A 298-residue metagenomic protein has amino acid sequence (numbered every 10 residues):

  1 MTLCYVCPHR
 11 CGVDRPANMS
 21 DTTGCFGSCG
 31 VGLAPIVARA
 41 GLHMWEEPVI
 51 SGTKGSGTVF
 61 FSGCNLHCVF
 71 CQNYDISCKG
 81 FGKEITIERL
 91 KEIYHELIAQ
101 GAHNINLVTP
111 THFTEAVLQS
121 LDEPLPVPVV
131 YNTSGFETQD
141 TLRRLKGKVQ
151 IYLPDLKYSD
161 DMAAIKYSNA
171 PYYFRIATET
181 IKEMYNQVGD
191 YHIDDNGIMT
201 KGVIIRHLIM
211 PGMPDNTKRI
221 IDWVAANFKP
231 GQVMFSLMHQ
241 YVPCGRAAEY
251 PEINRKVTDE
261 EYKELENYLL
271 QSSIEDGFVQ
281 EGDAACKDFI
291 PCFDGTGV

Functional and structural regions predicted by a protein language model:
M1-N65, V69, N73-C78, C292-T296: N-terminal [4Fe-4S]-dependent radical SAM core
M1-T23, D190-V298: Auxiliary Fe-S-binding modules of radical SAM enzymes
S62, H67-Q100, N106: Glycine-rich active-site/cofactor-binding loop and its immediate structural neighborhood
F81, M162, K287: Glycine/Thr-rich phosphate-binding loops of Rossmann-like dinucleotide-binding domains
K83, I87, A170, F174 (+1 more regions): Flexible, glycine- and charge-enriched loops at secondary-structure boundaries
T86, H112-F113, D283-A285: Positions that flank functional sites
E92-P251: Conserved AdoMet/S-adenosylmethionine-binding subsite of the radical SAM
